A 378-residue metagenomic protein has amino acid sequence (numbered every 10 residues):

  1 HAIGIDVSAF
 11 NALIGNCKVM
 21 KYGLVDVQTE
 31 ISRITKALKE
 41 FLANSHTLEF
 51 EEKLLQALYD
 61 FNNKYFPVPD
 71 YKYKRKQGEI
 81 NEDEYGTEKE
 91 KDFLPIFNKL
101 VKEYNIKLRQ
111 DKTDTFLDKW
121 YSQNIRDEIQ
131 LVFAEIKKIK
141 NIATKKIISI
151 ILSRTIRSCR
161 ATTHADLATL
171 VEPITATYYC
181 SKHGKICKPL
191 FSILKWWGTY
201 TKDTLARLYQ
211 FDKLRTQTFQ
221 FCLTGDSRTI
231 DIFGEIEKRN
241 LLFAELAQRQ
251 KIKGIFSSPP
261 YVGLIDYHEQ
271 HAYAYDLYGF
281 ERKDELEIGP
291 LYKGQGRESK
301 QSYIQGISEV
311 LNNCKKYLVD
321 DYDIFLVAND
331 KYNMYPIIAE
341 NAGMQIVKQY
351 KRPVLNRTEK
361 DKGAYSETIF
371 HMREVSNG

Functional and structural regions predicted by a protein language model:
H1, G15, I148, K315 (+1 more regions): S-adenosyl-L-methionine
H1-A43, K182-D231, G254-K283, D321 (+3 more regions): Conserved S-adenosyl-L-methionine
L13-Y121, E128, V132-E135, F280-K293: Conserved phosphoryl-transfer catalytic core
L94-I255, V262: SAM-dependent nucleic-acid methyltransferase catalytic core
F116-W120, R297-Y303, I324-D330: Acceptor-substrate binding/catalytic loop of class I
I147, D321-D323: Short glycine-centered segments of the SAM/dcSAM-binding site in methyltransferase folds
I230-I255, P260-D320: SAM-dependent methyltransferase catalytic-core segment centered on the flexible catalytic loop and adjoining short
N329-G378: Class I S-adenosyl-L-methionine
